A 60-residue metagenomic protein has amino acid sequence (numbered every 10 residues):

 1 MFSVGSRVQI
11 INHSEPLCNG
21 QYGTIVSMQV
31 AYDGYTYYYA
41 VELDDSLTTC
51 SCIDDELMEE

Functional and structural regions predicted by a protein language model:
F2-E60: Basic/aromatic-rich interaction segments and small domains that mediate binding to polyanionic partners
